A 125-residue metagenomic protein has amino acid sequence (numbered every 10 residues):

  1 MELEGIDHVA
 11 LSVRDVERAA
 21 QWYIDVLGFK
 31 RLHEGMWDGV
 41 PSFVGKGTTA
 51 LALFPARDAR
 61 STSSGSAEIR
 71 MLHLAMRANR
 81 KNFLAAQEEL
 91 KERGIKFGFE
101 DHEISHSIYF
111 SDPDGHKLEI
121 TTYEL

Functional and structural regions predicted by a protein language model:
M1-E2, Q87-L125: Vicinal oxygen chelate
M1-R18, L74, A78: N-terminal beta-strand motif that seeds the catalytic metal site of vicinal oxygen chelate
L3-G5, A67-M71, D101-H102: Short glycine-enriched loop/turn motifs at secondary-structure junctions
S12-L51, P55: Core segments of cupin and vicinal oxygen chelate
R18-A19, K81-A86: Short, conserved charged micro-motifs
V40-S42, L72, H106-I108: Short beta-strand micro-motifs in enzyme catalytic cores
T49, K81, H116: Conserved Rossmann-like nucleotide-cofactor binding loop
L53-F54, D58-S63: A short, acidic/glycine-rich surface segment
